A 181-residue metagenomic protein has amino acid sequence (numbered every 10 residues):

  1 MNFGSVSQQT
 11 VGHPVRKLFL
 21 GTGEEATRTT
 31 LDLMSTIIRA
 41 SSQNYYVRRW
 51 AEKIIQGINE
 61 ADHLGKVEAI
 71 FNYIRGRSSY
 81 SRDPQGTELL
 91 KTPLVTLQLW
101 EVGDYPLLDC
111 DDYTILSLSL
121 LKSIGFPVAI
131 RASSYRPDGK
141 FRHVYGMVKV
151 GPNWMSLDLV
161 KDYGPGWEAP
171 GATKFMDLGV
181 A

Functional and structural regions predicted by a protein language model:
M1-A181: A structural boundary/capping signal
